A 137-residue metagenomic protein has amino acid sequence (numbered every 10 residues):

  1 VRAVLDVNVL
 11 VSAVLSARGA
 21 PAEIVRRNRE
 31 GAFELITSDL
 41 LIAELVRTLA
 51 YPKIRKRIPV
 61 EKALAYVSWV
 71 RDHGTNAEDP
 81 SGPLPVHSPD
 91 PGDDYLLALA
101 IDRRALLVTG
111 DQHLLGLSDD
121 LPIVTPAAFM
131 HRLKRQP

Functional and structural regions predicted by a protein language model:
V1-T37: Short, well-structured N-terminal submotif of metal-dependent ribonuclease cores
N8, R18, D39, L64 (+2 more regions): Alpha-helix N-cap/helix-start capping motif
L10-V11, A43, L114-G116: Short, active-site-adjacent cap segments at secondary-structure transitions
A13-V14, T48, R57, L117 (+1 more regions): Residues that scaffold the ATP/ADP-binding catalytic core of kinase and kinase-like folds
G19, I36, I58-E61, H87-D94 (+1 more regions): Residues at secondary-structure transition points
R27-P83: PIN-domain endoribonuclease scaffold, especially VapC-family toxins
D72-L106, Q112: Active-site neighborhoods of divalent-metal-dependent phosphate/nucleic-acid chemistry enzymes
V86-H87, R104-V108, Q112-P137: Acidic, PIN/NYN-like endoribonuclease modules and their adjacent C-terminal/linker elements
